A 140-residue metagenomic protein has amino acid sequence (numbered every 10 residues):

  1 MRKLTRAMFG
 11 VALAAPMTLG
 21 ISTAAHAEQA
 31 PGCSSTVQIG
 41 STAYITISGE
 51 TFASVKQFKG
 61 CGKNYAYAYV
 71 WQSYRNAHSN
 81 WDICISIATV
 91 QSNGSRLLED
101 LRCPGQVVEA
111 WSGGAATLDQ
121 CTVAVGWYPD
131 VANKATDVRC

Functional and structural regions predicted by a protein language model:
M1-I47: N-terminal prepro-regions of secreted/extracellular proteins
A27-C140: Post-signal peptide N-terminal regions of Sec-secreted extracellular proteins
